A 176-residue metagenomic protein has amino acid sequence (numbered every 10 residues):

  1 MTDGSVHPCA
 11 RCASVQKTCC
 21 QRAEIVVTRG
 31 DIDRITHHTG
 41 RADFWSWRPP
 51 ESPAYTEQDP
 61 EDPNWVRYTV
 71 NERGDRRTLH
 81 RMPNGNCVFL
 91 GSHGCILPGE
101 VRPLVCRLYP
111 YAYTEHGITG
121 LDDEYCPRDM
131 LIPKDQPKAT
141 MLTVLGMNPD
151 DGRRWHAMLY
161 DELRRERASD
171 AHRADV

Functional and structural regions predicted by a protein language model:
M1-V176: Short loop/turn segments that flank or connect secondary-structure elements
